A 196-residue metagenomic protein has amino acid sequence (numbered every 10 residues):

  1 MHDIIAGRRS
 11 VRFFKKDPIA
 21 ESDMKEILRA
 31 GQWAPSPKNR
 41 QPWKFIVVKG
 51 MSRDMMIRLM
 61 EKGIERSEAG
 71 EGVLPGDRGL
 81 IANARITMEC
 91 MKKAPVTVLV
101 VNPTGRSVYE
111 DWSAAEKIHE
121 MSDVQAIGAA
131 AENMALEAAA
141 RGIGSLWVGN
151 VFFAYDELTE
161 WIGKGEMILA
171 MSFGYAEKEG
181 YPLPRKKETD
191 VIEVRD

Functional and structural regions predicted by a protein language model:
M1-P18, S22-E26: Short acidic N-proximal helix/loop "leader" segments that mark the beginning of a domain or an inter-domain linker
D3-I4, S10-V11, M167-D196: C-terminal helix-cap and adjacent tail motif
I5, I27-G31, M171: Short alpha-helical scaffolding segments that buttress acidic/His motifs in well-ordered protein cores
I27, G31, V98, T104 (+2 more regions): Small-aliphatic-rich amphipathic alpha-helix that forms the alpha element of a beta-alpha
P35-N39: Glycine-rich phosphate/pyrophosphate-binding beta-alpha loops
I46-A126: Glycine/small-residue-rich phosphate/adenosyl-binding loop
G63-I64, L99, Y155-Y175: Short, conserved aromatic-histidine micro-motifs
A94-V96, R141, M167-L169: Generic beta-strand structural signal
